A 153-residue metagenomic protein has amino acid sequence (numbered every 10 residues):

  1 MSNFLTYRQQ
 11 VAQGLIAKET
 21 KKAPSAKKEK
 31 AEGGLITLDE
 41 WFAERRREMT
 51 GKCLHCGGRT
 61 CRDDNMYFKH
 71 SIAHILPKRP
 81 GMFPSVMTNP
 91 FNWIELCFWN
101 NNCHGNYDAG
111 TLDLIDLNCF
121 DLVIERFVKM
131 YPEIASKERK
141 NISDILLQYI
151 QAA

Functional and structural regions predicted by a protein language model:
M1-E44, G58-D63, P132-A153: A boundary/linker detector
Q13, K78-R79, D108: Alpha-helical and His/Cys-centered functional microenvironments
E40-T50, V86-P90: Short, flexible, mixed-charge glycine/proline-rich loop motifs that serve as phosphate/nucleic-acid-contacting
G51-K52, S71, L96-W99: The −1 position to Zn-ligating cysteines in a subset of zinc-ribbon hairpins
H55-N92: Histidine-centered nuclease catalytic patch
C61, N92-F120: Short Cys/His-centered divalent metal-binding micro-motifs
K69-P80, L114-R126: Short cysteine/histidine-rich metal-coordination sites, predominantly Zn2+-binding motifs
S85-N102, V128-A152: Short Fe-S-cluster ligation motifs
